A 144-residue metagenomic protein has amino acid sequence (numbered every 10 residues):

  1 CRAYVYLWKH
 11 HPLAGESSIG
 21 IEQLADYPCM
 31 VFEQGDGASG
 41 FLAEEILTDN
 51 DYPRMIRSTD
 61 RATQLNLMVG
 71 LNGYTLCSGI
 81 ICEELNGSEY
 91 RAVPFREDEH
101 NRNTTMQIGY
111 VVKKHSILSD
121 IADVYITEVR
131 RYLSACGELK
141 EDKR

Functional and structural regions predicted by a protein language model:
C1-C29, E33: Flexible hinge/capping segments at coil-to-helix
C1-R2, E16, A62-H115: Beta-alpha-beta core module
A3, C29, N72-G73, S134 (+1 more regions): Generic structural signal for secondary-structure transition and capping sites
Y4, E22, I56, G73-Y74: A residue-level structural signature of the nucleotidyltransferase/glycosyltransferase Rossmann-like core
I21, Y27-N50, G79, L118-T127 (+2 more regions): Secondary-structure junction motif
Y27-P28, Y52, M106-G109: Short amphipathic alpha-helical segments
V31-F32, N50-T63: Short beta-strand-to-loop elements that line the ligand-binding cleft of bilobed periplasmic-binding protein-like
